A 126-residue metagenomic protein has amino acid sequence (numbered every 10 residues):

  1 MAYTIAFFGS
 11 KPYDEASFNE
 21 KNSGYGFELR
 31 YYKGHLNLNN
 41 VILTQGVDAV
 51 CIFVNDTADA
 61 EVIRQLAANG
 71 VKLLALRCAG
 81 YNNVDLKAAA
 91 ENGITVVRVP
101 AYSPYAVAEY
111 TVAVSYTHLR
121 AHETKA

Functional and structural regions predicted by a protein language model:
A2-T95: An N-terminal-biased, well-structured beta-alpha scaffold segment characteristic of Rossmann-like dinucleotide-binding
G80, A101-S103: Short histidine/acidic/glycine/proline-rich micro-motifs that form metal- and phosphate-coordinating active-site loops
A88, V107-Y110, K125: Residues within well-formed alpha-helices
T95-A101: Short beta-strand elements at the ligand-binding edges of bilobed clamshell
S103-Y116: Hydrophobic alpha-helical segments within soluble ligand-binding/sensing domains
T117-A126: Conserved small/polar residues in nucleotide/adenosyl-binding loops
